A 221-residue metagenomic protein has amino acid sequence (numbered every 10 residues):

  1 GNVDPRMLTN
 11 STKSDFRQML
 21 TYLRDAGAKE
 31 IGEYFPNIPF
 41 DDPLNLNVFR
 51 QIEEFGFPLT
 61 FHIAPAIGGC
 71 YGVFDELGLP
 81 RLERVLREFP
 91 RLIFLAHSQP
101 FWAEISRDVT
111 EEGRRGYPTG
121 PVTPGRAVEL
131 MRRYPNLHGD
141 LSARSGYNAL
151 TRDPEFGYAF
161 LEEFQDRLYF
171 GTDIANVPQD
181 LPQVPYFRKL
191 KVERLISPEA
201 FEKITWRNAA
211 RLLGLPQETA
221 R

Functional and structural regions predicted by a protein language model:
G1-N47, Q51-F55: Mid-domain alpha/beta scaffold segments of enzyme catalytic cores
N2, H97, S142, W206-R207: Conserved beta-strand termini and adjacent loop/short-helix elements that scaffold enzyme active sites in alpha/beta
K13-T21, P154-F156, P216-A220: Short, surface-exposed amphipathic charged segments that create phosphate/polyanion-binding patches used for binding
S14-T21, D25-A28, A66-R84, Q183-I196 (+2 more regions): Ligand-binding grooves and catalytic loops that recognize ribose/phosphate and carbohydrate rings, and esterified lipid
L23, I52, G139, D173 (+2 more regions): Conserved, mostly hydrophobic/aromatic
K29-E30, D42-F170, P178: Catalytic pocket-lining loop regions of alpha/beta-barrel enzymes, especially the amidohydrolase/enolase/GH5 lineages
P36, P65, I204: Residue-level "edge-of-site" marker
F164-Y169, A175-R221: Mid-to-C-terminal alpha-helical segments outside catalytic/metal-binding sites
